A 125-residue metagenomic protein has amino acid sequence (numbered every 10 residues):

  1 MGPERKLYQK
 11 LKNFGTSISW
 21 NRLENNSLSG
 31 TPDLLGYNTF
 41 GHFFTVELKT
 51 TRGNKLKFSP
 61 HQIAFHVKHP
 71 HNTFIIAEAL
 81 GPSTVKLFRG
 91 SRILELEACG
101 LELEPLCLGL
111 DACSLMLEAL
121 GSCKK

Functional and structural regions predicted by a protein language model:
M1-N25, T39, S83: Acidic-basic catalytic patches of nuclease active cores, encompassing PD-(D/E)XK and other metal-cofactor nuclease
L23-N26, K49-T51: Histidine- and/or cysteine-centered catalytic micro-motif in compact active-site loops
G30: Beta-rich catalytic cores
L34-G36, G41-R52: Conserved catalytic cores of phosphodiester-cleaving nucleases, focusing on short active-site segments
T51-H69: Mg2+/Mn2+-dependent nuclease catalytic core
S59, L87-E97, G109: Helix N-cap / beta->alpha transition motif
K68-R92: Nucleic-acid nuclease catalytic cores
A98-K125: Charged phosphate-binding loop/patch that engages nucleotide di/tri-phosphates or the phosphate backbone of nucleic
